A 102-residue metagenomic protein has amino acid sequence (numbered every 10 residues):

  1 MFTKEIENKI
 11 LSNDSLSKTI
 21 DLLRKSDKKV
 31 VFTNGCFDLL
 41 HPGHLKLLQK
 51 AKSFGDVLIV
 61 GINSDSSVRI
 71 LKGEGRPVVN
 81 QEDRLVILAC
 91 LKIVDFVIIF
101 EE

Functional and structural regions predicted by a protein language model:
M1-E102: Nucleotidyltransferase catalytic core that binds NTPs
